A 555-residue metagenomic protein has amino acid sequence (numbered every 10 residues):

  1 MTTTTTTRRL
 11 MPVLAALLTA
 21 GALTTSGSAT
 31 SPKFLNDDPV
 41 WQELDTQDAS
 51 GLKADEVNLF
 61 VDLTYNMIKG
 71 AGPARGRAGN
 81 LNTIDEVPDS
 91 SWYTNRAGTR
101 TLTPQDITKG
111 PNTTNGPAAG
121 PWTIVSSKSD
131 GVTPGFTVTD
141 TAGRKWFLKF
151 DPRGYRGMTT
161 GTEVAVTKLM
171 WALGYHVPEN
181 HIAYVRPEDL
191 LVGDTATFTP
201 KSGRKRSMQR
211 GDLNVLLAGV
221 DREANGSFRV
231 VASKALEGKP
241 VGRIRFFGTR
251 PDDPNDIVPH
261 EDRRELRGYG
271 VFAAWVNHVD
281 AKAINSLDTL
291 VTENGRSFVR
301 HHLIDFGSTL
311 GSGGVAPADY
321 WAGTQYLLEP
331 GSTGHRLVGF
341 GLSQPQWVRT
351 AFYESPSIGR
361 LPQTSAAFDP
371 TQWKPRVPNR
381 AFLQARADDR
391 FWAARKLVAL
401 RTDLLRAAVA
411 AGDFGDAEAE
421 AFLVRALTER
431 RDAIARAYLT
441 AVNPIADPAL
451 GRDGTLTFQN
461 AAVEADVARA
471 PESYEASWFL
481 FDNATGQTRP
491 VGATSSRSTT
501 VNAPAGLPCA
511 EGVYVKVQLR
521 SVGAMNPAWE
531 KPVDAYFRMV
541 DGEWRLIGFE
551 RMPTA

Functional and structural regions predicted by a protein language model:
M1-T7: N-terminal secretory signal peptides that target proteins for export/translocation
T7-G120, V125, A510-V522, V533 (+2 more regions): Intrinsic disorder/low-complexity detector
P32-K53, N58-L59, E293-T457, V463-A465: C-terminal catalytic region of ATP-dependent kinase domains
G110-F246, T499, A503-A555: Conserved ATP-binding subdomain of kinase catalytic cores across diverse folds
V132, R156-V164, P259-L266, V276-H278 (+2 more regions): Soluble non-cytosolic domains of exported or imported proteins
F247-A281: Conserved kinase catalytic-core helix
H278, A283-T292: Catalytic-loop signature of eukaryotic-like protein kinases
D466-G492, V517-L519: Extended low-complexity, serine/threonine- and proline-enriched intrinsically disordered segments
